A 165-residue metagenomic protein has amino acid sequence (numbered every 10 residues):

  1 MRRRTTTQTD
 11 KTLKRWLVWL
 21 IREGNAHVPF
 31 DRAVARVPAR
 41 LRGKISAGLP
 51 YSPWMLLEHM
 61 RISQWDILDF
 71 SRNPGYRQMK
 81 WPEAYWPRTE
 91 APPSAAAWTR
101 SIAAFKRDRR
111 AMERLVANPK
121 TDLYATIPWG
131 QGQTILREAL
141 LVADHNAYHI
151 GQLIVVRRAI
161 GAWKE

Functional and structural regions predicted by a protein language model:
M1-D10, K14-H27, D31-V34, A39-P87 (+1 more regions): Short, contiguous alpha-helical
R88-T126, R137-V142: Acidic/histidine-rich alpha-helical segments that form the ligand environment of transition-metal centers
